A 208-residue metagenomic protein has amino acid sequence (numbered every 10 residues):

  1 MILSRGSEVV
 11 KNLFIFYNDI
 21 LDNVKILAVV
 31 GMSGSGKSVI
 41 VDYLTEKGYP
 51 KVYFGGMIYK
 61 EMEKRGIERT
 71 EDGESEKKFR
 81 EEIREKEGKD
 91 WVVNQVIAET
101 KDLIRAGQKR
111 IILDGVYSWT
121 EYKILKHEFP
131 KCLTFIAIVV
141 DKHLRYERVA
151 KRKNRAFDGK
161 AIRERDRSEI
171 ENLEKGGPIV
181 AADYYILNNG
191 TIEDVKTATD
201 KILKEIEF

Functional and structural regions predicted by a protein language model:
I2-L3: Short terminal hydrophobic/aromatic SLiMs and anchors at protein ends
M32: P-loop (Walker A) phosphate-binding loop of NTP-binding proteins
K37: Conserved lysine of the Walker
I40: Hydrophobic positions on the alpha1 helix immediately C-terminal to the Walker A/P-loop
P50, F54-I112, V116-H127, R155 (+1 more regions): ATP-dependent small-molecule kinase phosphotransfer cores that center on conserved nucleotide phosphate-binding segments
R69-E74, K78, I124-G177: A glycine- and Lys/Arg-enriched "phosphate-lid" helix/loop adjacent to the NTP-binding pocket of small-molecule kinases
W91, K151-E205: Small-molecule kinase domains that catalyze NTP-dependent phosphoryl transfer to phosphate-bearing small molecules
